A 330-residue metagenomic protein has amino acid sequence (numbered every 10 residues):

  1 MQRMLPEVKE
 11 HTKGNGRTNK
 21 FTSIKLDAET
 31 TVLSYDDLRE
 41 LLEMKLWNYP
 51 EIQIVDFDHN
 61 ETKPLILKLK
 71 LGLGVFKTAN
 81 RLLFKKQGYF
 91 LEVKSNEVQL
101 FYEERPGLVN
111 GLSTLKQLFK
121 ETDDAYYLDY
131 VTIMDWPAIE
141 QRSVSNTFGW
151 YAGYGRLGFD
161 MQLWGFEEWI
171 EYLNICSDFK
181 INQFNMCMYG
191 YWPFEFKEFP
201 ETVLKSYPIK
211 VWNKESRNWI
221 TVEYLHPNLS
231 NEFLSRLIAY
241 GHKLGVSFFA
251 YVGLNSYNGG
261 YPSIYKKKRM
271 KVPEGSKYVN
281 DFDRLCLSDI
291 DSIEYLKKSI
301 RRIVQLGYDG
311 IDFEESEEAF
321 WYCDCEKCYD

Functional and structural regions predicted by a protein language model:
Q2-K13, T22, S34, F76-D309: Feature activates predominantly on carbohydrate-active enzymes
N19-N48: Short, charged N-terminal beta->alpha structural module
T22-K25, P50-L82: Short, well-ordered secondary-structure micro-motifs within conserved domains or adaptor modules
E29-S34, Y151, E318-F320: Short acidic, S/G/P-rich loop/turn micro-motifs used as interaction or catalytic elements
L41-Y49, L115-L118, T122: Conserved short hydrophobic interaction patches
N48-H59, D124-I133: Short glycine-rich, low-complexity/disordered patches
K297-D330: Gly/Pro-rich turn-and-neighbor structural signature
